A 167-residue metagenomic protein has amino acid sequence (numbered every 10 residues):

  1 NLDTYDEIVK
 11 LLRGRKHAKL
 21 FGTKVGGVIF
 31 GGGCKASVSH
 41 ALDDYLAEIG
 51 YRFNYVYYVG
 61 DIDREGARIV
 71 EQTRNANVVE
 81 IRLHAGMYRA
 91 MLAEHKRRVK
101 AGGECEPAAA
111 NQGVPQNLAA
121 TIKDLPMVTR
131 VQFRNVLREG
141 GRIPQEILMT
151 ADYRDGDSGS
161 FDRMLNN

Functional and structural regions predicted by a protein language model:
N1-R52, A76-L92: Acidic, glycine-rich catalytic loops of TOPRIM or P-loop NTPase phosphate-binding modules used across DNA replication
D6, A67-E71: Alpha-helical elements of the RecA-like P-loop NTPase motor core of helicases
G33-C34, G66, G140: Glycine-centered flexibility motif
Y55-D63: Acidic beta-strand-to-loop metal/phosphate-binding motif
I62, E71-N75: A generic structured-segment signal
G86-N167: Long, charge-rich alpha-helical interaction segments
